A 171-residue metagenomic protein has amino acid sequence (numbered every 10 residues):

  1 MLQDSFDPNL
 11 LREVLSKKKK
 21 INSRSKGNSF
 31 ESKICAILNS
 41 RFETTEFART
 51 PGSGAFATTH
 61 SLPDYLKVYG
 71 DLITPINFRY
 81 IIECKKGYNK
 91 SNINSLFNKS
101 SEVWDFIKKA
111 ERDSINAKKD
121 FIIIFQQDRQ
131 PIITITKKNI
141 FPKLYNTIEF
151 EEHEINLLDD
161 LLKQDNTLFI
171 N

Functional and structural regions predicted by a protein language model:
L2-N171: Catalytic phosphate/metal-binding cores of nucleic-acid and nucleotide-processing enzymes, i.e., regions that mediate
